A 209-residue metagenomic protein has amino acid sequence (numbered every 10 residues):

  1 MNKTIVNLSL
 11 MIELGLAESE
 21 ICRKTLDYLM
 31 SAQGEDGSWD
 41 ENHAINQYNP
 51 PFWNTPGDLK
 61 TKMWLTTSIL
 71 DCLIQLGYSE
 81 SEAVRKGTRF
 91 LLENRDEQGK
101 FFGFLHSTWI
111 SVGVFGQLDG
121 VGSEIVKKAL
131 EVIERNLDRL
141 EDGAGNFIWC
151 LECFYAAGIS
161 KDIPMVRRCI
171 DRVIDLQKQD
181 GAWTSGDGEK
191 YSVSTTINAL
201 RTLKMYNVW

Functional and structural regions predicted by a protein language model:
M1-K24, E41-K86, E97-K128, D138-R168 (+1 more regions): An alpha-helical repeat/solenoid feature that recognizes helix-turn-helix modules
L26-E35, N46: Long, hydrophobic, well-ordered secondary-structure blocks that form the structural core and pocket-lining surfaces
L29-M30, G87, L91-L92, A129 (+2 more regions): Buried hydrophobic core positions in alpha-solenoid tandem helical repeats
D36, D180: Acidic carboxylate motifs that coordinate Ca2+ or other divalent cations, activating on Asp/Glu
V166-Q179: Short glycine/proline-rich, acidic loop/turn segments that cap or connect secondary-structure elements
